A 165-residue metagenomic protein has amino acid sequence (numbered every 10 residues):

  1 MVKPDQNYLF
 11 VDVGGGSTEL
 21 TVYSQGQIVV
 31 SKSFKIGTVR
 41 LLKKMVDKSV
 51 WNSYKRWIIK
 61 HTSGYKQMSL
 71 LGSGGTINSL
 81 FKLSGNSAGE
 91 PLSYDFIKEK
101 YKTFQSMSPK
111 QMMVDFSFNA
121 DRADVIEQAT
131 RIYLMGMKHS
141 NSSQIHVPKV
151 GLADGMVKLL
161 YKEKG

Functional and structural regions predicted by a protein language model:
M1-N7, T21-G165: Helical "lid/coupling" subdomains associated with nucleotide-phosphate turnover
Y8-D12: Short glycine-aspartate micro-motif
G15-E19: Acidic, divalent-metal-coordinating active-site segment for phosphoryl/phosphodiester hydrolysis, typified by short
